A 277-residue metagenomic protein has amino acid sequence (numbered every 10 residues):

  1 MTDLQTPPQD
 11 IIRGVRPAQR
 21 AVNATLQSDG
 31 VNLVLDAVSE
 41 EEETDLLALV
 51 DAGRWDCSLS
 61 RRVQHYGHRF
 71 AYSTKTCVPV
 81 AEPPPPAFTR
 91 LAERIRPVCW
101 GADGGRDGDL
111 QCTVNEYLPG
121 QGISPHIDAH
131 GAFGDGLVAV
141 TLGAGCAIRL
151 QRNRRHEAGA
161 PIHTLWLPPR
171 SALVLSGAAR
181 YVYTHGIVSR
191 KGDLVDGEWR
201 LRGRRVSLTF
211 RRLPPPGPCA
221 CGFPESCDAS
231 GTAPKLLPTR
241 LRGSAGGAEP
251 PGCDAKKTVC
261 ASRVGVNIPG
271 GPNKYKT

Functional and structural regions predicted by a protein language model:
M1-C260, G265, G270-T277: Non-heme Fe(II) oxygenase metal-center motifs and adjacent flexible, charged/small-residue loops
